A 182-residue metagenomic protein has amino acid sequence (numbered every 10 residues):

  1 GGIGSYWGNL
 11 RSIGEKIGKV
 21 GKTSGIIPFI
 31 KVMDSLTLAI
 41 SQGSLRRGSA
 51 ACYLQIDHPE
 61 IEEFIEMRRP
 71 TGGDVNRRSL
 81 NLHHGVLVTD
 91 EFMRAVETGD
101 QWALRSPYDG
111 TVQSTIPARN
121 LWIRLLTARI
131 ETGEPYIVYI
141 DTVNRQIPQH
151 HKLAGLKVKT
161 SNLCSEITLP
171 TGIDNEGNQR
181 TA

Functional and structural regions predicted by a protein language model:
G1-A182: Active-site cavity-forming subdomains of large catalytic enzyme subunits
